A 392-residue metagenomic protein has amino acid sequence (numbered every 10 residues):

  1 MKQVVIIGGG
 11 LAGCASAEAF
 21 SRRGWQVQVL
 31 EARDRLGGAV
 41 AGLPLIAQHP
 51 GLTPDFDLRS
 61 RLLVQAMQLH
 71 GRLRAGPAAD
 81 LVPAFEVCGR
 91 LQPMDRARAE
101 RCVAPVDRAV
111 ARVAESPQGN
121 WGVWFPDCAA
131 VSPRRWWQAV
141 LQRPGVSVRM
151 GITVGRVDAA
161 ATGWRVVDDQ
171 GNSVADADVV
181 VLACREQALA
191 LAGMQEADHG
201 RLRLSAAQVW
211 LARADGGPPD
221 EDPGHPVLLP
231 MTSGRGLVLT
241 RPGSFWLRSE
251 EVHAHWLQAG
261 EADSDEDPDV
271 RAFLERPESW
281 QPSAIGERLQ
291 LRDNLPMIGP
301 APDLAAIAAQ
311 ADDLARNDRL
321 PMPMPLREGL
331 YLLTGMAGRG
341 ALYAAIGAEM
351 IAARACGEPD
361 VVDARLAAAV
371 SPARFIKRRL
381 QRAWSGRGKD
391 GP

Functional and structural regions predicted by a protein language model:
K2-Q28: N-terminal Rossmann-like FAD-binding beta1-loop-alpha1 element of flavoenzymes
I7, L30, A175-Q187, A348: Short hydrophobic core segments
A15-R23, G37-A47, L52, L81-F85 (+1 more regions): Active-site substrate-recognition segment that forms the wall of the catalytic cavity or substrate channel
R33: Residues in the short beta-alpha loop(s) of Rossmann-like NAD(P)-binding domains
L45-F125: Dinucleotide-binding Rossmann-like beta1-alpha1 core, especially the glycine-rich loop that anchors the ADP
R59-A66, R98, W121-A139, A259-A262 (+2 more regions): Short beta-strand to alpha-helix junction loop
W124-G163, D168-D169, A175, A183 (+1 more regions): Helical element adjacent to the flavin cofactor pocket in flavoenzyme catalytic cores
S279-P392: C-terminal catalytic lobe of FAD-dependent flavoproteins
